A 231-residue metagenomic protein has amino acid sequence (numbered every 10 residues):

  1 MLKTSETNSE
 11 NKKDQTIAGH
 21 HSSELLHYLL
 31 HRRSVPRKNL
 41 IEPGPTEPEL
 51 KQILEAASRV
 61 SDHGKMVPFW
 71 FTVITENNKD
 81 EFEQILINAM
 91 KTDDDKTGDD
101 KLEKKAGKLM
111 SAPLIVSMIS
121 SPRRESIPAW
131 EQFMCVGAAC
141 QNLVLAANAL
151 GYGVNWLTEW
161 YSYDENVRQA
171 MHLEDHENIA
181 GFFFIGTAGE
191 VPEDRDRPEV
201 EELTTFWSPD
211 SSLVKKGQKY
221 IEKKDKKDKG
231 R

Functional and structural regions predicted by a protein language model:
M1-S111, G217-R231: N-terminal amphipathic, basic helical "cap/leader" segment at the start of enzyme domains
Y28, I115-S117, F182-F184, T205-F206: Conserved hydrophobic/aromatic beta-strand scaffold that supports enzyme active sites
L30-R33, P113-R123: Short, basic/glycine-rich phosphate-binding loops at helix/coil junctions that contact nucleotide phosphates
A57, V116, P122-A170: Small-aliphatic-rich amphipathic alpha-helix that forms the alpha element of a beta-alpha
E76, N166-V167, L173-E174: Short Asp/Glu-rich motifs
N77-E81, N88, P122-R124, E165 (+1 more regions): Short, charged/polar surface micro-motifs in flexible loops or helix N-caps
A106-K108, M171-D196: A glycine-rich helix N-cap at a beta->alpha junction
D194-R231: Phosphate/diphosphate-binding glycine-rich loops and adjacent basic-rich segments that engage nucleotide
